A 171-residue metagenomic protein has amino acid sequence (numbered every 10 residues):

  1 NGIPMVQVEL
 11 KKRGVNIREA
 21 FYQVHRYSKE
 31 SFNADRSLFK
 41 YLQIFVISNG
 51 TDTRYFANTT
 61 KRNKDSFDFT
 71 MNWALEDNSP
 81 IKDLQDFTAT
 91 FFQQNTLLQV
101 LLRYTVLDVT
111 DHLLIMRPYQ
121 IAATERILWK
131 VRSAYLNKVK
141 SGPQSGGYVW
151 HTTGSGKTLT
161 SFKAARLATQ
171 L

Functional and structural regions predicted by a protein language model:
N1-L171: ATP-dependent helicase/translocase motor core
